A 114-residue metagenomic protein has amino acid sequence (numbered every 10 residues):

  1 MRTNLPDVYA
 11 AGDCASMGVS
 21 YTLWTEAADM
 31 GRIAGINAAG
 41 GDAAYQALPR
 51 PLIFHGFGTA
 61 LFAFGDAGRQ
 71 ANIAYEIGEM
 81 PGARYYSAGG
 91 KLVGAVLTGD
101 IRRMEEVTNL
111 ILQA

Functional and structural regions predicted by a protein language model:
M1, D13-C14: Active-site metal-binding loops of divalent metal-dependent hydrolases
T3-L5: Rossmann-fold NAD(P)-binding glycine/threonine-rich loop
C14-E105: Mid-to-C-terminal Rossmann-like scaffold of FAD/NAD(P)H-dependent oxidoreductases
V107-A114: Active-site- and interface-proximal helix/loop "cap" or "latch" segments in soluble metabolic and energy-transducing
